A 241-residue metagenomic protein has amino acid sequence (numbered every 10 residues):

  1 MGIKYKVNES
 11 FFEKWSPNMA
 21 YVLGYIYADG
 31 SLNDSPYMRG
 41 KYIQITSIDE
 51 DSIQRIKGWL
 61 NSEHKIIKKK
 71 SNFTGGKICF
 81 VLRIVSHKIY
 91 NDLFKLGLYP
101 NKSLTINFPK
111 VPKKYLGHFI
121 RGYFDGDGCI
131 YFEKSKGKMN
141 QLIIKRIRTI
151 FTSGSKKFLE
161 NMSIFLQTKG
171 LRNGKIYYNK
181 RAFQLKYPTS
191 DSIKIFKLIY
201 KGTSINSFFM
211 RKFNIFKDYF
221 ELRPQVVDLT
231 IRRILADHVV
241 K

Functional and structural regions predicted by a protein language model:
M1-K241: Internal intein/HINT superfamily modules and their associated LAGLIDADG
